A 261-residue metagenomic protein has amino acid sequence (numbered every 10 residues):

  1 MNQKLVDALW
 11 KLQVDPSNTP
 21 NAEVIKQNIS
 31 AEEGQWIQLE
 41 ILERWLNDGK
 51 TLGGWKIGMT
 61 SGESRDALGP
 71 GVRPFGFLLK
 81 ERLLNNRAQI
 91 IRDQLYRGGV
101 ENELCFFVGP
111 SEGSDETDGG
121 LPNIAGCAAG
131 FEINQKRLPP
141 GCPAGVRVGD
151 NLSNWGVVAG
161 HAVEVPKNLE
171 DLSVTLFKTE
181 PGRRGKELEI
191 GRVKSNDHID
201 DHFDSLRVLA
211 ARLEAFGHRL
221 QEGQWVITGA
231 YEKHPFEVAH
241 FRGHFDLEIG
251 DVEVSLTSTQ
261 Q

Functional and structural regions predicted by a protein language model:
N2-R207, P235-R242, L247-Q260: Catalytic-core "active-site belt" of small-molecule-metabolizing enzymes, emphasizing His/Asp/Glu-rich regions
H202-V238: A conserved acidic, glycine/proline-rich C-terminal tail/linker
